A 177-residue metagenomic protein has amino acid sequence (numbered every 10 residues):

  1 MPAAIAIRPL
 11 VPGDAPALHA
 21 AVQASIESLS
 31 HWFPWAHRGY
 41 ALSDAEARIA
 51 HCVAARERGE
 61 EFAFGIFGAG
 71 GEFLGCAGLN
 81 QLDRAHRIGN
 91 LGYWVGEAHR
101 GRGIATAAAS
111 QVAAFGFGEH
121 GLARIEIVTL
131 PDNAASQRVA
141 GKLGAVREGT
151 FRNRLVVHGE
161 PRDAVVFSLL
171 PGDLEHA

Functional and structural regions predicted by a protein language model:
M1-A17, A21-S28, A63-A177: Acyl-donor (CoA/ACP) binding surface of acyl/acetyltransferases
A6, A41-D44, C52, G71: Solvent-exposed, well-ordered amphipathic alpha-helical segments that flank/support binding or catalytic loops
Q23-I26, H37, V53: Residue-level detector of secondary-structure transition/capping positions
L29, Y40-A41, R56, L174-E175: A short hydrophobic/aromatic micro-motif that marks alpha-helical segments and, especially, helix-coil
S30-A50: Conserved GNAT-fold acetyl-CoA-binding loop/helix
W32, A36, G59-A63, A123: Short, polar/charged, Gly/Pro-enriched helix-capping and turn/loop motifs at alpha-helix termini and inter-helix linkers
H51-V53, L155: Short, P/G- and charge-enriched loop/turn segments at secondary-structure junctions
A54-G59, A145: Short loop/turn motifs at secondary-structure junctions and domain boundaries
